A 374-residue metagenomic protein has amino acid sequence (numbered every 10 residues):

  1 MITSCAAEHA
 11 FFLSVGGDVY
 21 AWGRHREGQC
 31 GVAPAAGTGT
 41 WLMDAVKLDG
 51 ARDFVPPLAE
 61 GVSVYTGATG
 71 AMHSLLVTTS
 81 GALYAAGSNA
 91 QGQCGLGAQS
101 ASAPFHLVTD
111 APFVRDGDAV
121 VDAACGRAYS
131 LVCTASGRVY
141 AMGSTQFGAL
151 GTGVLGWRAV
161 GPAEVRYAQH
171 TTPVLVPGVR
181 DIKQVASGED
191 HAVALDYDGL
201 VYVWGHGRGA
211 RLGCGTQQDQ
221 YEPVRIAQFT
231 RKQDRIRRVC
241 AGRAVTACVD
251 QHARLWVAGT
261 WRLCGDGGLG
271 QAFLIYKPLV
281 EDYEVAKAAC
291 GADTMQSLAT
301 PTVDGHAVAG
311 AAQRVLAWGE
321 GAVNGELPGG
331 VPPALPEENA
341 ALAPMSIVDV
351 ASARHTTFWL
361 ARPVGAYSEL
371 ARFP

Functional and structural regions predicted by a protein language model:
M1-P374: Eukaryote-biased RCC1-like beta-propeller repeat architecture
